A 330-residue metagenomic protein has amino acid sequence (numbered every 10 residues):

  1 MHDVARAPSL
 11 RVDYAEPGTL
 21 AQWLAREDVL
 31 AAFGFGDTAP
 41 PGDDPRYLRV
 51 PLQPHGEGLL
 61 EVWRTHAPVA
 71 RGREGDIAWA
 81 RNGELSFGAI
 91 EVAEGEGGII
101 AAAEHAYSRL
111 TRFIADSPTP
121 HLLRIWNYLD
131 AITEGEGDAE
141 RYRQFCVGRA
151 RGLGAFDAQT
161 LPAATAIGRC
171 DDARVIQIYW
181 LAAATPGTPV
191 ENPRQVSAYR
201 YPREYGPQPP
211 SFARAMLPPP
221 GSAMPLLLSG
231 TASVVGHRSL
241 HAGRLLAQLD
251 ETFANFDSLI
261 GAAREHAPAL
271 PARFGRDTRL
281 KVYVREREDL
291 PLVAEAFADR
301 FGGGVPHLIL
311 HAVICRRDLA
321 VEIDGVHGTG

Functional and structural regions predicted by a protein language model:
M1-T278, Y283-G330: N-terminal presequence-like segments and the immediate start of the first folded domain
